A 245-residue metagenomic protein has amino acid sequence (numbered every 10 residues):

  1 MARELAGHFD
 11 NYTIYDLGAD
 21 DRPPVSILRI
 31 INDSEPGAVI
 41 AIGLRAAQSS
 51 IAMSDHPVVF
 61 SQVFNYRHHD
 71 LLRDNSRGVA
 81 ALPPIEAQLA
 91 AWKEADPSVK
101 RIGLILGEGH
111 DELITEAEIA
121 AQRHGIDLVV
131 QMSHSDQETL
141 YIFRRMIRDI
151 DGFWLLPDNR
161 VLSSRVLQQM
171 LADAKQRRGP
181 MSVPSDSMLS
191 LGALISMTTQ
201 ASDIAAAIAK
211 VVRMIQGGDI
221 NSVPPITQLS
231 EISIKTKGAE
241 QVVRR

Functional and structural regions predicted by a protein language model:
M1-R245: Short hydrophobic alpha-helices and adjacent helix-cap/hinge residues
